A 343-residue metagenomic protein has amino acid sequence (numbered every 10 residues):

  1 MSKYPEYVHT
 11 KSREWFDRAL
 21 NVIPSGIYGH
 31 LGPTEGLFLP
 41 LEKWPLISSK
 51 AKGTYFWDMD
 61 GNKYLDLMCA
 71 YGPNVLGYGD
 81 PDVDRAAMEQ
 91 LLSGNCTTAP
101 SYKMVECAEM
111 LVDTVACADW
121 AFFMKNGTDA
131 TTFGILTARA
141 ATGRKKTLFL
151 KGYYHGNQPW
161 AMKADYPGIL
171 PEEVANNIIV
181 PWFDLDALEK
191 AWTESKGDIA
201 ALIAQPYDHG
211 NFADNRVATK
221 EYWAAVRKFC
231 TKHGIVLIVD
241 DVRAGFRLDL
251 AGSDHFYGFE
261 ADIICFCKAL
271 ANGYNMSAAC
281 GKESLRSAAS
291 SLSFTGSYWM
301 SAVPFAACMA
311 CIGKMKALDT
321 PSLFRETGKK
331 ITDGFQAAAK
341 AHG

Functional and structural regions predicted by a protein language model:
M1-G343: Conserved N-terminal phosphate-binding loop of PLP-dependent enzymes in the Aspartate aminotransferase
